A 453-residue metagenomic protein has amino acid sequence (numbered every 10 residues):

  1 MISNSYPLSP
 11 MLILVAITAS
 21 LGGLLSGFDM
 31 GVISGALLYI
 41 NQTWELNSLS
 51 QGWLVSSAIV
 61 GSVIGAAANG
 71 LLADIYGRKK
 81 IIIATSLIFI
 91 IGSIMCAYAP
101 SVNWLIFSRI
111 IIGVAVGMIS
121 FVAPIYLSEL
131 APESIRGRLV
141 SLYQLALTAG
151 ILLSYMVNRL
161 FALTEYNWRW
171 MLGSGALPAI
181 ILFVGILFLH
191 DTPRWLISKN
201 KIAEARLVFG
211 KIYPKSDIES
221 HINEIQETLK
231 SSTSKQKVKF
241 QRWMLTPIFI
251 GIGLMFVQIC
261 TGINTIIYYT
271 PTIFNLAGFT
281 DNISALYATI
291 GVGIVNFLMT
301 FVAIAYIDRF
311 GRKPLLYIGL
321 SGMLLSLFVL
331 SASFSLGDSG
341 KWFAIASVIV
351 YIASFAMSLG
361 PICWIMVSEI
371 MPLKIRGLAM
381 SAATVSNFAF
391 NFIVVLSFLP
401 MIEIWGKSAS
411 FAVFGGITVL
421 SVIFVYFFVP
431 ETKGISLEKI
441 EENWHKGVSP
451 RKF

Functional and structural regions predicted by a protein language model:
M1-E204, V208-G210, K230-F453: Alpha-helical transmembrane bundle of multi-pass membrane proteins
I212-P214: Short helix/loop segments within enzyme catalytic domains that coordinate or immediately flank catalytic cofactors
I218-E227: Short, well-structured alpha-helical segments
